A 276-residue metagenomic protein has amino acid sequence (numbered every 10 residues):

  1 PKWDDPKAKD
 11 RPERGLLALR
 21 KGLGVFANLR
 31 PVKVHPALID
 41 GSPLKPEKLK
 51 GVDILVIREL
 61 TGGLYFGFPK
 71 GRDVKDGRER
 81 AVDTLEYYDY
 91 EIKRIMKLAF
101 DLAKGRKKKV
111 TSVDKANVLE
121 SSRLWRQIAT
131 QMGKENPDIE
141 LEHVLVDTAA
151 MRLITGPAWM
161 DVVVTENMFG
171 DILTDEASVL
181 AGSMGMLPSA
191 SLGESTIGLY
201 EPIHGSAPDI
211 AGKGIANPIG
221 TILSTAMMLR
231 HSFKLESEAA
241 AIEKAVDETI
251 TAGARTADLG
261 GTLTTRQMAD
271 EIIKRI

Functional and structural regions predicted by a protein language model:
P1-K75, E79-V82, M168: N-terminal glycine-rich phosphate/adenylate-binding segment common to multiple enzyme folds
D10, L153-A254: Glycine-rich phosphate/nucleotide-binding loop
G24-V25, L44, L49-I54, T61 (+6 more regions): Short coil/turn connectors at secondary-structure junctions
A37, V144-M151: Short acidic loop-to-helix transition motifs that present clustered carboxylates
K75-D147, W159: Glycine-rich phosphate/diphosphate-binding loop of Rossmann-like nucleotide-binding domains
R106-D114, N136-V144, K234-A241, T251-T262: Flexible, glycine/charged-enriched surface loops at secondary-structure junctions
L259-I276: Short, amphipathic C-terminal "tail helix"
